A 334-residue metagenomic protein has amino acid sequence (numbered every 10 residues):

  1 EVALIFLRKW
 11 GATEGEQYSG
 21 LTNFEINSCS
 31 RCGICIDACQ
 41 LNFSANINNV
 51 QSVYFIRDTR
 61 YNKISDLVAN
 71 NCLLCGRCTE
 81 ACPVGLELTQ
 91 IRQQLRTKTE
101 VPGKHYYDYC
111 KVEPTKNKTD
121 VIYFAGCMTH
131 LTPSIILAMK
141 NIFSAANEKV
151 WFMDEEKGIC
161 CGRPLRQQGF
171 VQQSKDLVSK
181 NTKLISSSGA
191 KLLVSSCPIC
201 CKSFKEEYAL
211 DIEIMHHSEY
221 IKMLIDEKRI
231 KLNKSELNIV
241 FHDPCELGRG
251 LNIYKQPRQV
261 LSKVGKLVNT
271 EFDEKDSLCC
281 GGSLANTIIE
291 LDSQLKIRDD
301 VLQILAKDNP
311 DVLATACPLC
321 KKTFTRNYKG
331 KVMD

Functional and structural regions predicted by a protein language model:
V2, L7, G11-I26, A38 (+3 more regions): Iron-sulfur cluster-binding electron-transfer modules in prokaryotic oxidoreductases
Y18-L67: N-terminal cysteine/histidine-rich coordination modules
L74-G76: EF-hand and EF-hand-like Ca2+-sensor regions
